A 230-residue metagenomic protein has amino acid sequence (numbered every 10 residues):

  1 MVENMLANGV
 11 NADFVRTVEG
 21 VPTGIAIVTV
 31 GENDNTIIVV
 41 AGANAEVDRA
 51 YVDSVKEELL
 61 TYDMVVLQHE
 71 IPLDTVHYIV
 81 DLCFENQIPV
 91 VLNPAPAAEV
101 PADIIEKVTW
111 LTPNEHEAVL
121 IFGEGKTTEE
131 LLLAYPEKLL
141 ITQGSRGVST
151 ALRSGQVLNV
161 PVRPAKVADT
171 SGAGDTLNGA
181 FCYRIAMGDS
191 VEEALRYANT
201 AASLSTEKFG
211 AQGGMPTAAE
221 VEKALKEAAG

Functional and structural regions predicted by a protein language model:
M1-D63, V221-G230: Conserved N-terminal subdomain of the carbohydrate kinase-like
N4-N8, G31-D34, E85, K107-L111 (+4 more regions): Short, hinge-like loop/turn segments at secondary-structure boundaries
G24, R49-V55, L73, A97-E99 (+2 more regions): Structural motif corresponding to alpha-helix initiation and N-cap regions
N44, W110, K138-L140: A residue-level structural signature of the nucleotidyltransferase/glycosyltransferase Rossmann-like core
M64-E130, R146-G147: Conserved beta-alpha-beta core of the PfkB/ribokinase-like small-molecule kinase fold
E99-D103, K126-G230: Conserved phosphate-binding/catalytic region of the ribokinase-like
